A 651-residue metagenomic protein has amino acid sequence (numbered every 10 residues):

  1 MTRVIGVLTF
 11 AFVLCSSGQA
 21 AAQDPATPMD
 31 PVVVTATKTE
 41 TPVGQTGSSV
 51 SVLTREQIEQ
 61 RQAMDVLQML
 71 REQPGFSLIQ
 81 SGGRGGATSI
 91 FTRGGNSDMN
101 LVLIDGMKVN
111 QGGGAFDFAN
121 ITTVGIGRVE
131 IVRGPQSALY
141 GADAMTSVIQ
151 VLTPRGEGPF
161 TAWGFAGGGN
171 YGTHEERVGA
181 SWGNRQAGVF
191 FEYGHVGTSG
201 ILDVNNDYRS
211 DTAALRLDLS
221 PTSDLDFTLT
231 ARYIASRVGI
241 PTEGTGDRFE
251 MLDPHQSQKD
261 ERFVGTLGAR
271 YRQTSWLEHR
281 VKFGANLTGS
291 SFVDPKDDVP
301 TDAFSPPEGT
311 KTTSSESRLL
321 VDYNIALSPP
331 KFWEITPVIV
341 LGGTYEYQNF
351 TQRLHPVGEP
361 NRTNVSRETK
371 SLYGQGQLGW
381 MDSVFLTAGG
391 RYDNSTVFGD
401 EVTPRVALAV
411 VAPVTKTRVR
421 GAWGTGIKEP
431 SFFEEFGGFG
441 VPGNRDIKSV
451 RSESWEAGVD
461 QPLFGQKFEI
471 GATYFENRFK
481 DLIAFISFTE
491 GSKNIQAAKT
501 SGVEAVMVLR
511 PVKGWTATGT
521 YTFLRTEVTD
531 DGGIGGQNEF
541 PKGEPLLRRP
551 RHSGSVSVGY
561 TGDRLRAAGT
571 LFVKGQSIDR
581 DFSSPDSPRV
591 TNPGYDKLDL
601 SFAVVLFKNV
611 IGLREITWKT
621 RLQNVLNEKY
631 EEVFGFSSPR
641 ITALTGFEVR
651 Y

Functional and structural regions predicted by a protein language model:
P28-M64, S89, S97-N100, A214: N-terminal periplasmic "start-of-domain" segments of outer-membrane beta-barrel proteins
L67-K108, G127: Extracytoplasmic beta-strand/coil segments of soluble accessory domains associated with Gram-negative outer-membrane
M107-R133, L152: Short acidic/polar hinge/loop motifs at secondary-structure boundaries that mediate gating or recognition
T161, G168-G197, L202-G239, Q256-E278 (+2 more regions): Transmembrane beta-barrel wall of Gram-negative outer-membrane proteins
S181, D218-S220, G421, T516 (+1 more regions): Conserved C-terminal beta-signal and adjacent last beta-strands/turns of outer-membrane beta-barrel proteins
W182, Q186-A187, E278-G284, T288-K296 (+5 more regions): Membrane-embedded beta-barrel scaffold of Gram-negative outer-membrane proteins
S220-I234, K259-F398, P413, G471-Y474: Face-selective signature of the C-terminal outer-membrane beta-barrel domain
G379-S383, I470, Y474-R478, N494-F582 (+3 more regions): Gram-negative outer-membrane beta-barrel transporters
